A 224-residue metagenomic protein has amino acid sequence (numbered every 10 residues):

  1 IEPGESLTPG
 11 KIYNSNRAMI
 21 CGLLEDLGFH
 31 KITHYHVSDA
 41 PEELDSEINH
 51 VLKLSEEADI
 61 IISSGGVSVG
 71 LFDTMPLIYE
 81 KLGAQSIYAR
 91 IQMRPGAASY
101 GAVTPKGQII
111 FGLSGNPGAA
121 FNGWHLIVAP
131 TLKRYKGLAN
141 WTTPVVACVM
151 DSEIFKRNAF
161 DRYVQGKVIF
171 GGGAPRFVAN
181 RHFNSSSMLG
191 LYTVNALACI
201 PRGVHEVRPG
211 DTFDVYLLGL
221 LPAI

Functional and structural regions predicted by a protein language model:
I1-P3, V69-D73, A120: Short glycine/serine/threonine-rich phosphate/pyrophosphate-binding segments that cradle anionic phosphate groups
I1-S63: Phosphate-binding glycine-rich loops and their immediate beta-loop-alpha structural context
Y13-N14, V69, L82, I200: Short alpha-helix boundary/capping motifs
V37-A40, V67-S68, P117, G203: Short beta->alpha junction loops/turns
S38-H50, V69-R90, G96-S99: Short catalytic-site patches enriched in acidic/histidine residues that coordinate or position cofactors/metals
I60-P76, S114: Glycine-rich beta-strand-to-loop/alpha-helix junction loops that act as flexible
I78-I224: Flexible glycine/proline-rich
